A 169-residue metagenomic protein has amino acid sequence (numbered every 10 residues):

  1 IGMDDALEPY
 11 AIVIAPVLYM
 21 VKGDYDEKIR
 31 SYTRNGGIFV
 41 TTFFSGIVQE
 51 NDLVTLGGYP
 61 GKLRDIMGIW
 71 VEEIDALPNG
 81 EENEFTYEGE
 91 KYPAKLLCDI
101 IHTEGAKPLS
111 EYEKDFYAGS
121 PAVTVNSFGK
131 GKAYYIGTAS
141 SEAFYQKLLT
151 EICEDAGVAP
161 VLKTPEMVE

Functional and structural regions predicted by a protein language model:
I1-A6: A short, well-structured beta->alpha microelement
E8, P16-E169: A conserved amphipathic helix/loop scaffold that creates a polar/acidic microenvironment used either to coordinate
A11: Conserved acidic residues
